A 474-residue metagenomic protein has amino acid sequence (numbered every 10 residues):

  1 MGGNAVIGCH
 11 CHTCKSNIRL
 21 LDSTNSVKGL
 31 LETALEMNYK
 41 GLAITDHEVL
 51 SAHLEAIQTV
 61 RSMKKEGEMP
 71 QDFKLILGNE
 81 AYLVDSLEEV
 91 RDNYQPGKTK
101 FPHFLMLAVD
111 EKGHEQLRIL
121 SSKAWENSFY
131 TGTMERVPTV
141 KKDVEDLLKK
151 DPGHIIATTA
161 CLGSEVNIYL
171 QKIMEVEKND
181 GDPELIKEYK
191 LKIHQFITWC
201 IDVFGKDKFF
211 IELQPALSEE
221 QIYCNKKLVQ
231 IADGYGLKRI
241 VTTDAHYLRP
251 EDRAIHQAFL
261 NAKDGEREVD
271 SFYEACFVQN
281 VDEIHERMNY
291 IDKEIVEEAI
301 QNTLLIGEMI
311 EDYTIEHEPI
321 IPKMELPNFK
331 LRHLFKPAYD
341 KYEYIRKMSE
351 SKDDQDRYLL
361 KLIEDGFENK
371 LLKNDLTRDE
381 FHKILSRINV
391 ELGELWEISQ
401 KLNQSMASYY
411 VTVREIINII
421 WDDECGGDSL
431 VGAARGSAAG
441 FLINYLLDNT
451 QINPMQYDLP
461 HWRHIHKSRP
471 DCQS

Functional and structural regions predicted by a protein language model:
G2-A5, V166-Y169, I173-G181, I186 (+2 more regions): Non-catalytic structural connector segments
G2-G41, H47-A216, Y223-Y235, H256 (+1 more regions): Extended substrate/RNA-proximal surfaces in nucleic-acid metabolism proteins
G29, E48-S51, E55, K112 (+14 more regions): Generic recognition of stable, solvent-exposed alpha-helical segments in well-folded globular domains
E36, S62, I419-C425, L442-Q451: Alpha-helix C-terminal capping segments
I44-L50, L213-E220, Y247, S405 (+2 more regions): Conserved short loop/turn motifs at secondary-structure junctions
K74-N79, D85-L87, K100-H103, I240 (+4 more regions): Phosphate/diphosphate-binding loops
G113, I240-R249, D428-Q451: Conserved phosphate/anionic-ligand binding catalytic regions in large, soluble enzymes, centered on
A245-R253, L304-I306, E316-H333, S437-L446 (+1 more regions): A glycine-rich phosphate-binding loop feature that marks nucleotide/adenosyl-phosphate handling sites
